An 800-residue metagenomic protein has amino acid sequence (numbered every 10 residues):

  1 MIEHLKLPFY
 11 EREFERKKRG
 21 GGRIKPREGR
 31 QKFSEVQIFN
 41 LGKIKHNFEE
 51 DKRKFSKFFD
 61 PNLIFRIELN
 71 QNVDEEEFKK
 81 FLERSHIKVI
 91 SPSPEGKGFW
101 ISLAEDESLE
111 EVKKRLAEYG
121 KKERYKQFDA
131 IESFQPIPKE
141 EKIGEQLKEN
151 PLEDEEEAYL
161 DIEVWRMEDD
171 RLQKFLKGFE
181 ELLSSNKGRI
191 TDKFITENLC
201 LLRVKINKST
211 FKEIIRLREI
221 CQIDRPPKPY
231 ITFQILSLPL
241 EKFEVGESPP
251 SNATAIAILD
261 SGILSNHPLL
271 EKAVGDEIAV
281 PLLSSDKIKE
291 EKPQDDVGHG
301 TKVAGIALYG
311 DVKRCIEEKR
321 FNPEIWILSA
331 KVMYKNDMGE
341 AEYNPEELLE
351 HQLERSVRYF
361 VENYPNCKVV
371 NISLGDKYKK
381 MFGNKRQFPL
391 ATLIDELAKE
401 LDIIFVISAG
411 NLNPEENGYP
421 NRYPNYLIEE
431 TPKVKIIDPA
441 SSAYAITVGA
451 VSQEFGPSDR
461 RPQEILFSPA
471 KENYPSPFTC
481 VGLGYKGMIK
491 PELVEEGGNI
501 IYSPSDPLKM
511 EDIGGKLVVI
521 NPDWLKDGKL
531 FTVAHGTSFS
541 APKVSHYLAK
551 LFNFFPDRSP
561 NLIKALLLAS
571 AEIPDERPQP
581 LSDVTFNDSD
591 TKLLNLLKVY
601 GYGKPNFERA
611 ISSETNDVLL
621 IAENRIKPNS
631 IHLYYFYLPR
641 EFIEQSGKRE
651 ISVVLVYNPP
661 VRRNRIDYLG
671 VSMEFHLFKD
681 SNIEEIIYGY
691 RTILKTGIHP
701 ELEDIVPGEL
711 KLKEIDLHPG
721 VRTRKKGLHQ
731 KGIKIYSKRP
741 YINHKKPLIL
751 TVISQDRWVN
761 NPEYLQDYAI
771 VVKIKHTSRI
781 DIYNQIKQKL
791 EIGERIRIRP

Functional and structural regions predicted by a protein language model:
M1-K54, K79-A158, W165-D170, K174-S248: Autoinhibitory propeptides
L5, L669-Y690, I698-L712, I735-P800: C-terminal edge strands of extracellular/lumenal beta-sandwich accessory domains
G178, E247-L308, C315-W326, M333 (+8 more regions): Active-site core segment of subtilase-fold serine proteases
E247-I278, K289-L348, F382, E400-D402 (+6 more regions): Subtilisin-like serine protease catalytic core
G262-D286, V451-L466, P475-S538: Catalytic-core environment of secreted peptidases
Y334-S442, S452-F455, G528-H535, F539-A541: Substrate-binding/access-modulating region of protease and related hydrolase catalytic domains
G410, D588-K679: Secreted peptidase-domain scaffold signal
S540-F554: Short, small-residue alpha-helix embedded
